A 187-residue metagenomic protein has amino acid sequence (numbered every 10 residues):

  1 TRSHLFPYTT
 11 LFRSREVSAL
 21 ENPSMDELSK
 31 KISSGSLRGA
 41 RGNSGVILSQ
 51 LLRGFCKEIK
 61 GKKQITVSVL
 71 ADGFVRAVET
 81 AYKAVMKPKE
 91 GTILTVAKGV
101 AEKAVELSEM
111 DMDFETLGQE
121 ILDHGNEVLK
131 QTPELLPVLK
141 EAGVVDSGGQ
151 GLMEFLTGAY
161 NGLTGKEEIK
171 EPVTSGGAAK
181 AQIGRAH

Functional and structural regions predicted by a protein language model:
T1-L11: Short, small-residue-biased leader/transition segments that mark boundaries at the very start of proteins
F6-P7, G35-R53, L135-N161: Conserved phosphate/anionic-ligand binding catalytic regions in large, soluble enzymes, centered on
R13, S33, F74-V78, Y82-K83 (+3 more regions): Hydrophobic helix-and-loop "lid/oligomerization" segment in the mid-to-C-terminal part of catalytic domains
V17-L28, K57-V69, K166-E168: Phosphate-handling active-site elements
E21-L37, D123-E141: Short, hydrophobic/aliphatic alpha-helical segments
E27, N43-V46, K60-E109, A178-R185: A structural-propensity feature for long, helix-poor, extended segments
R38-R41, K83-E90, D111, E115 (+1 more regions): Hydrophobic alpha-helical scaffolding
E109, Q119, E127, L135 (+1 more regions): Polyanionic, low-complexity intrinsically disordered segments
